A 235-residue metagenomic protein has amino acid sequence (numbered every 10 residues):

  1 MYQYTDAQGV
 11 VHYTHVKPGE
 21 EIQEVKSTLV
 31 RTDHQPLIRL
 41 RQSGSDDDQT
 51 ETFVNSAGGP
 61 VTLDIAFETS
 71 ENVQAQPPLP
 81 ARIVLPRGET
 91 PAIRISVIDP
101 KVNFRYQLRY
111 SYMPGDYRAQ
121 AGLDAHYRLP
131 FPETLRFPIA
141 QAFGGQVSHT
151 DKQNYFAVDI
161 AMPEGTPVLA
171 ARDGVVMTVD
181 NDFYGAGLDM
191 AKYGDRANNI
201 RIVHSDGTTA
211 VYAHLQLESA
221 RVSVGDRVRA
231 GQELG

Functional and structural regions predicted by a protein language model:
M1-T50, V54-A92, N103-R105: Short, cationic interaction patches enriched in Lys/Arg with P/S/T/G and frequent prolines that mark the mature domain
Q8, P86-R87, R172-D173, V224 (+1 more regions): Short, flexible surface segments
D64-S70, T150, I200-V211: Short, basic/aromatic beta-hairpin or loop at an interaction surface
R82-A197: Surface-exposed, glycine-biased beta-strand/turn segments
Q141, T178, H214-L217, G235: A residue-level detector for short acidic-glycine micro-motifs
P163, L169, D206-G231: Short histidine-centered loop motifs in beta-beta connectors
I200, R229-G235: Short hydrophobic beta/alpha edge segments that flank linear recognition/processing sites
